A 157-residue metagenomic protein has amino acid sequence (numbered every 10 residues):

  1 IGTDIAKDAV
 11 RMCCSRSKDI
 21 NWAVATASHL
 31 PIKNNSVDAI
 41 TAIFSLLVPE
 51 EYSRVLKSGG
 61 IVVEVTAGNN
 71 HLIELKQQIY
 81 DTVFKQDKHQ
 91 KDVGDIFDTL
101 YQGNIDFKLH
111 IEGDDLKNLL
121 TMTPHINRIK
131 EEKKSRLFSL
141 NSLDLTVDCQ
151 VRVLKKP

Functional and structural regions predicted by a protein language model:
I1-L30: Class I SAM-dependent methyltransferase SAM/SAH-binding core
R11-M12, I32-N35, L72-I79, D92: Short, charged, surface-exposed secondary-structure boundary motifs
N21, D98-Y101: Conserved beta-strand segments of alpha/beta enzyme cores
D38-T41: Hydrophobic beta-strand segment of the Class I
F44-S58: A short, conserved alpha-helix within the catalytic core of class I
G59-L72: Conserved beta-strand signature within the Rossmann-like core of class I S-adenosyl-L-methionine
K76-T99: Conserved Class I S-adenosyl-L-methionine
I105-P157: Conserved Class I S-adenosyl-L-methionine
